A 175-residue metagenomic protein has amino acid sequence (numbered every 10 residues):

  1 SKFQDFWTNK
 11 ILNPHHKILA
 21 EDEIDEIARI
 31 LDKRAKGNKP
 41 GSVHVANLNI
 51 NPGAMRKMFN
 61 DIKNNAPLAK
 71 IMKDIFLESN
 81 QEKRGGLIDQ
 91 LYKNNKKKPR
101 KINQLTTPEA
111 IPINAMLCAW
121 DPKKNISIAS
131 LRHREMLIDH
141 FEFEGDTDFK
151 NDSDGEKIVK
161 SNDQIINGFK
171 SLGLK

Functional and structural regions predicted by a protein language model:
S1-T106, K123-K175: An N-terminal alpha-helical hairpin/helix-loop-helix interaction module that forms a charged, gly/pro-flexible surface
R100-C118: Helix-hairpin-helix
